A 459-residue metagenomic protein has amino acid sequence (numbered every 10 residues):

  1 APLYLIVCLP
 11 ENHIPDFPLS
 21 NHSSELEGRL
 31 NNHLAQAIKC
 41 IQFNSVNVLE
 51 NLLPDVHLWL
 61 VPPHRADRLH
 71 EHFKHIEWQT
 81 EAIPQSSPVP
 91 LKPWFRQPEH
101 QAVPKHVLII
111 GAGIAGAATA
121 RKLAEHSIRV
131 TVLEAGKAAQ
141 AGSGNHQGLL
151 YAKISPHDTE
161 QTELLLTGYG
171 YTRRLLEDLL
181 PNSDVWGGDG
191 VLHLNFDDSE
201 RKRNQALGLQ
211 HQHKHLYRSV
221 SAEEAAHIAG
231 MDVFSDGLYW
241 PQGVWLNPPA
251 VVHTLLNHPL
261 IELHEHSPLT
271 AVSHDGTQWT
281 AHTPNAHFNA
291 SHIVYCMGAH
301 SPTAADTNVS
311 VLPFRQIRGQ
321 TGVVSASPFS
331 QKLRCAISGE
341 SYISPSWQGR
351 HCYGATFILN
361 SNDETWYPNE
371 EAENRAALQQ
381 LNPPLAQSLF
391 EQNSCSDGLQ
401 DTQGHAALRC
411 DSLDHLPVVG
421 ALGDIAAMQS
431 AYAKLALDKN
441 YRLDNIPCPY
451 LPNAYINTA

Functional and structural regions predicted by a protein language model:
A1-A82: The AdoMet/dcAdoMet-binding core of the Class I SAM-like
H100-A115, T131: Beta1/beta-strand and adjacent pyrophosphate-binding region of the FAD-binding site in flavoprotein oxidoreductases
E125-G144: Glycine-rich FAD pyrophosphate-binding loop
L149-I228, Q400: Dinucleotide-binding Rossmann-like beta1-alpha1 core, especially the glycine-rich loop that anchors the ADP
P156-H157, N182-H193, S219-L256, T356-N360 (+1 more regions): Helix-loop-beta segment of a Rossmann-like dinucleotide-binding subdomain
L238-P284, F288-H292, C296-T303: Helical element adjacent to the flavin cofactor pocket in flavoenzyme catalytic cores
P284-A376, Q380-Q403: Flavin-dependent oxidoreductases
S388-A459: C-terminal catalytic lobe of FAD-dependent flavoproteins
